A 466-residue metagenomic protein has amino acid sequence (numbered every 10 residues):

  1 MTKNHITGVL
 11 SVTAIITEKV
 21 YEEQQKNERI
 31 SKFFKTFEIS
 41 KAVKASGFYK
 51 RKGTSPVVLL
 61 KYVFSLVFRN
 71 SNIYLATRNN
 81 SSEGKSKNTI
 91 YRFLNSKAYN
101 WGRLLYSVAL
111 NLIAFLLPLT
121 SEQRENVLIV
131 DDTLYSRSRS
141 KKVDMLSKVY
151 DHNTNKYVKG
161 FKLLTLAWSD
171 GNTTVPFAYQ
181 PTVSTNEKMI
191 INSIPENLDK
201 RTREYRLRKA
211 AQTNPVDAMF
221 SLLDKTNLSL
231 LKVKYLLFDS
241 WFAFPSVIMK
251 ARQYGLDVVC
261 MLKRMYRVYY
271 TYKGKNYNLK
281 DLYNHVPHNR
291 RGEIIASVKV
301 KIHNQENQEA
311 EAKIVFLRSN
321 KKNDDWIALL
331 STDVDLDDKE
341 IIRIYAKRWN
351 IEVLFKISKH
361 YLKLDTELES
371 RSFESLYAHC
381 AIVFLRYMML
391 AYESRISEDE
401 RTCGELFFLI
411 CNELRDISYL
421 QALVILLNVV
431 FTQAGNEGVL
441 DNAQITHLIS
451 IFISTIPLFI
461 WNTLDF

Functional and structural regions predicted by a protein language model:
T2-K52, L105-Y106, Q123-R124, K141 (+2 more regions): Single, function-defining residue in the core of a domain
P56-R69: Short, amphipathic alpha-helical "recognition" segments used to contact nucleic acids or chromatin
L60, F161-L164, D217-S221: Short, contiguous clusters of charged residues that form electrostatic/catalytic patches at enzyme active sites, used
Y62, A76-T77, D131: Short hydrophobic motif
L66-S81: Short, charged amphipathic recognition helices of the HTH superfamily and cognate SANT/SANTA-like modules
A76, F93-S96, W101, A218: Non-heme di-metal
N79-F93: Short, basic interhelical loop/turn and adjoining N-cap of the next helix at nucleic-acid- or acidic-partner-contacting
N95-T185, K299: Active-site-proximal, Lys/Arg-enriched surface segment that forms a nucleic-acid-binding/basic interface patch
